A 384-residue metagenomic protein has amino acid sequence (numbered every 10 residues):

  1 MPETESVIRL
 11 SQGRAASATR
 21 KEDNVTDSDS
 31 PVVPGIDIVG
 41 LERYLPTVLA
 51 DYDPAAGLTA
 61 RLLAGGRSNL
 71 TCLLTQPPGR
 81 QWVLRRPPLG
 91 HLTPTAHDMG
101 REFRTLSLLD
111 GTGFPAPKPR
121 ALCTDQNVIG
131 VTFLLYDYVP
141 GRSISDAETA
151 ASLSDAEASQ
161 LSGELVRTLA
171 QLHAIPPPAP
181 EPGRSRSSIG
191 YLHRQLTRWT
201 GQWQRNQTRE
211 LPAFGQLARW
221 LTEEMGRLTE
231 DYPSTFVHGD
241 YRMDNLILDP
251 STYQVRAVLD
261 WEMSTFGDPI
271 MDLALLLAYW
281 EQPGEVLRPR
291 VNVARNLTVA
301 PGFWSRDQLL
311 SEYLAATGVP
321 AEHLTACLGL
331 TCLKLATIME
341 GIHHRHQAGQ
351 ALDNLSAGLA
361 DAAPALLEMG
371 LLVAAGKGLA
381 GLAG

Functional and structural regions predicted by a protein language model:
R14-N24: Short, Lys/Arg-enriched N-terminal segments with co-localized hydrophobic residues within the first ~10-30 amino acids
V25-D53: Juxta-kinase regulatory segment immediately upstream of eukaryotic protein kinase catalytic domains
G57-Q216, W220, E224-T235, P250: ATP-binding pocket architecture of kinase catalytic cores
R186-S187, V319-T331: All-alpha amphipathic helical-bundle segments outside canonical DNA-binding/catalytic cores that form hydrophobic
F236-H238, M243: Catalytic-loop of the protein kinase fold
L246-L248: Hydrophobic residue at the +6 position relative to the catalytic HRD Asp in the kinase catalytic loop
L259-S264: Activation of the activation-loop gatekeeper triad in protein kinase-fold domains
M271-T317, T331-G349: Active-site activation/catalytic loop segments of kinase-like enzymes and analogous catalytic loops in related
